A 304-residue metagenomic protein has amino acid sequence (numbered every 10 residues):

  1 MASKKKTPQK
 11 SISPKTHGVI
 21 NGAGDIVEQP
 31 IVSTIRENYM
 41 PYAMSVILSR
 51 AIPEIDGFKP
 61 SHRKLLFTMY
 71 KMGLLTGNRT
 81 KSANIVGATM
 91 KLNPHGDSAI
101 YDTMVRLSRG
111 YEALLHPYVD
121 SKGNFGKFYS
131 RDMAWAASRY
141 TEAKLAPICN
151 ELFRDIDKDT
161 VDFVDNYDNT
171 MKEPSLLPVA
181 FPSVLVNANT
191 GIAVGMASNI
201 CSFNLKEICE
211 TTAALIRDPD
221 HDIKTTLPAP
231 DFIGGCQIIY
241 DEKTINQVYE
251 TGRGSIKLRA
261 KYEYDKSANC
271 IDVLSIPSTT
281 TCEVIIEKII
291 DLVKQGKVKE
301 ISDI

Functional and structural regions predicted by a protein language model:
A2-G252: Catalytic phosphate-handling regions of large nucleic-acid enzymes and associated NTPases
S255-I304: Gly/Lys-enriched N-terminal cap/neck module of very large, oligomeric protein machines
